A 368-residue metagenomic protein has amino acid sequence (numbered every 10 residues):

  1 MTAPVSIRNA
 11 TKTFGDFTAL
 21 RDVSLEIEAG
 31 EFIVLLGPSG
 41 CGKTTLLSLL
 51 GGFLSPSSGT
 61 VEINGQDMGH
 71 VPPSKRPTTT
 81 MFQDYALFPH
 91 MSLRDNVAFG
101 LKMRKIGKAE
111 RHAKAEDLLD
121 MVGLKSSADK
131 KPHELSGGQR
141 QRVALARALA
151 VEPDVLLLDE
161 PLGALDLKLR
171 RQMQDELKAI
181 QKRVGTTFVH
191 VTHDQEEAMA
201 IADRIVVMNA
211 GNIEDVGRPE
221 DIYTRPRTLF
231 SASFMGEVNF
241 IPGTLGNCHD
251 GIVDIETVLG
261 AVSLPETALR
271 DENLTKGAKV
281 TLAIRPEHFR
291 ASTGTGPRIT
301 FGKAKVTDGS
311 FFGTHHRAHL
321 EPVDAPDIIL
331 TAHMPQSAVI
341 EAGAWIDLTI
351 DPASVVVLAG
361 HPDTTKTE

Functional and structural regions predicted by a protein language model:
S6, E26, E62, D347-T349: ABC ATPase nucleotide-binding domain
F32, P73-S233: ABC ATPase nucleotide-binding domains
L36-P38: The feature captures the beta-strand-to-loop junction immediately N-terminal to the Walker
G51: Helix-to-loop junction immediately C-terminal to a conserved catalytic motif
S57-T60, E110, A210, P242: Conserved coupling/switch loops of ABC nucleotide-binding domains, chiefly the family-specific signature
G59-D67: Conserved ABC transporter NBD signature motif
V238, N247-E368: Non-catalytic connector elements of ABC transporters
